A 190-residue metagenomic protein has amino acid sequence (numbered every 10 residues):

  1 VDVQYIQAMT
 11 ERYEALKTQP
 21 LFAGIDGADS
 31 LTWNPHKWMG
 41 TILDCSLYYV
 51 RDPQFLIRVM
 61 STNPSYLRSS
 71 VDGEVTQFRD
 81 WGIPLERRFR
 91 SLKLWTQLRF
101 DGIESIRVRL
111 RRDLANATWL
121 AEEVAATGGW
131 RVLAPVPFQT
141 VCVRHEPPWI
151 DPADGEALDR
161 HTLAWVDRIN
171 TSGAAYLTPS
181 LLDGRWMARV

Functional and structural regions predicted by a protein language model:
D2, I6-T127: Active-site C-terminal subdomain of aminotransferase-like
D29-S30, L47, R131, T140 (+2 more regions): Beta-sheet entry/capping signal
D44, R90-L92, Q139, G184-A188: Residues at beta-strand starts and edge strands
V71-D72, V136, L181-G184: Short, ordered beta-strand-loop transition motifs
L98, C142-G155, A174-V190: Conserved PLP-binding active-site segment of the aspartate aminotransferase-like
W119, E123-T127, A164-G173: Generic non-transmembrane alpha-helical segments
A125-P135, P179-S180: Flexible, glycine/charged-enriched surface loops at secondary-structure junctions
R131-I169: Conserved PLP-binding catalytic core of the aspartate aminotransferase-like
